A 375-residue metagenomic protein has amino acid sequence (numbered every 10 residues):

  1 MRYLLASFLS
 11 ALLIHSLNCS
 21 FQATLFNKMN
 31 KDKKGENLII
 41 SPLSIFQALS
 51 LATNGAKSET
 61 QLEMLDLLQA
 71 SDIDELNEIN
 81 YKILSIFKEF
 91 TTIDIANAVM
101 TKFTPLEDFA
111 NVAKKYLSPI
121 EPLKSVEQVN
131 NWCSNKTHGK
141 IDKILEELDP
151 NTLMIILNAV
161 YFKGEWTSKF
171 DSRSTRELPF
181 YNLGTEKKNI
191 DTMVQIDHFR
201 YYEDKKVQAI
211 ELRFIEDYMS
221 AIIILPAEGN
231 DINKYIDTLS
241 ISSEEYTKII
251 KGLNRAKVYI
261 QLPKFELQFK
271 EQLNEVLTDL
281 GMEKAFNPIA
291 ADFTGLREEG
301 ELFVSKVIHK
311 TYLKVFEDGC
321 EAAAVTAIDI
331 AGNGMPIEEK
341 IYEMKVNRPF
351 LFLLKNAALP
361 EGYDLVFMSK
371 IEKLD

Functional and structural regions predicted by a protein language model:
M1-L123, G139: Detector for small/aliphatic-rich hydrophobic stretches
G35, L76-I232, E245-I337: Non-catalytic, conformational "gating/processing" segments within enzyme and secreted inhibitor domains
I39, Q47, A98, A221-I223 (+2 more regions): Structural recognition of the beta-strand scaffold that forms the well-ordered cores of secreted hydrolase catalytic
I40-S44, K205, K306, K345: Short, surface-exposed loop/turn motifs at beta-strand boundaries within globular domains
A56, T137, L354-N356: Short coil/turn residues that cap or connect secondary-structure elements
S58-L62, D231-K234, F269-E271, A323 (+1 more regions): Extracytoplasmic/secreted cell-surface and envelope-processing proteins
L239-S242: N-terminal signal-anchor module of multipass membrane proteins
I308-D375: C-terminal soluble interaction/assembly domains
